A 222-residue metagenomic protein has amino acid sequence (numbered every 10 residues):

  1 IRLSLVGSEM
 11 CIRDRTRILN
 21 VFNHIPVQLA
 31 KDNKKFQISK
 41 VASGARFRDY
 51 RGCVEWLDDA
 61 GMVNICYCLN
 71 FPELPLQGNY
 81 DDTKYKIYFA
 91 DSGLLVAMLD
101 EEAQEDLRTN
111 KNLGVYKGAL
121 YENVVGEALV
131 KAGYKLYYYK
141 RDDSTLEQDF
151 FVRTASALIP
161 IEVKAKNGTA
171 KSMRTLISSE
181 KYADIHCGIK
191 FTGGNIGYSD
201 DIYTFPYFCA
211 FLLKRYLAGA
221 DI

Functional and structural regions predicted by a protein language model:
I1-G7: Positively charged, low-complexity/disordered segments
S8-A155: Accessory nucleic acid-recognition modules appended to NTPase machines
N64, G93-A97, V163-K171, Y216-A218: Short, basic, helix/turn surface patches
G126, V130, F151, E162-K164 (+1 more regions): Generic hydrophobic alpha-helical scaffold/packing signal
Y138, P160-V163: Short catalytic-loop micro-motif centered on adjacent basic/acidic residues
A157-I159, C187: Structural motif
A165-F205: Catalytic cores of nucleic-acid endonucleases
G194-I222: Domain-level recognition of nuclease-like catalytic cores that cleave nucleotide substrates
